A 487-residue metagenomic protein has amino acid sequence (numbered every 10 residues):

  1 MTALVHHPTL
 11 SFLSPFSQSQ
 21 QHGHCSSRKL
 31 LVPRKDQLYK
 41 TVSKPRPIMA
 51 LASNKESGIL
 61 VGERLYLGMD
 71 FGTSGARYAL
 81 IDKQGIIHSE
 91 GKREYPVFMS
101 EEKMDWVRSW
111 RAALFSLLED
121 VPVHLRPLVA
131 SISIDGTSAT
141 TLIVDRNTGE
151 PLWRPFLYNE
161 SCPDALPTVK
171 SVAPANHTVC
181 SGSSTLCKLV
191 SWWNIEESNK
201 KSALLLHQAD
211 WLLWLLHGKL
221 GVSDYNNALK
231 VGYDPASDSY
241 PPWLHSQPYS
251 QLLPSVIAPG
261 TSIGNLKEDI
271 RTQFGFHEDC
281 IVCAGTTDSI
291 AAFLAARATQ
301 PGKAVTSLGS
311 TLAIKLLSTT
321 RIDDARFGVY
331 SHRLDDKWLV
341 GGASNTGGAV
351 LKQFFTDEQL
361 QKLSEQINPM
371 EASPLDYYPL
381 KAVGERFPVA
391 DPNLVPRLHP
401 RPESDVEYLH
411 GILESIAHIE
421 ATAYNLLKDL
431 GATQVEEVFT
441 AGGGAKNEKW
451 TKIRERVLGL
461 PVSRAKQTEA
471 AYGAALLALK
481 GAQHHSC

Functional and structural regions predicted by a protein language model:
M1-R154, K201, T272-I281, Q434 (+1 more regions): N-terminal glycine/serine-rich phosphate-binding loop of ATP-dependent small-molecule kinases, especially carbohydrate
S53-L60, L67-G68, K83, D164-V179 (+5 more regions): Active-site core segments that coordinate phosphate-bearing ligands/cofactors across diverse enzyme families
W106, A236, P259-S262: Short beta-strand to alpha-helix junction loop
V121-L157, H177-S183, L213-D234, I257-A258: Short beta-strand-loop/turn "lid" adjacent to the catalytic site in phosphate-handling enzymes
E160: Carbohydrate-associated surface elements
S183-L189: C-terminal glycine/acidic-rich active-site capping loop/insertion
P248-S250: Intrinsically disordered, low-complexity regions enriched in Pro/Ser/Thr/Gly and acidic residues
